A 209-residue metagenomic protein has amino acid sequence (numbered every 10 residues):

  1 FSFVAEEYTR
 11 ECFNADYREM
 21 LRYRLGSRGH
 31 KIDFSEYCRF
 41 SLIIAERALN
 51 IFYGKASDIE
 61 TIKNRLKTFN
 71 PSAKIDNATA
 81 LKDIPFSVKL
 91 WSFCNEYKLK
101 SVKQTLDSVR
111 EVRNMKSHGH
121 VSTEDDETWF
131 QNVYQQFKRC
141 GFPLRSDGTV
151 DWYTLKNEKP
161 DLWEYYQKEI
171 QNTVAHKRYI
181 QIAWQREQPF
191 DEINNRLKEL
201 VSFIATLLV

Functional and structural regions predicted by a protein language model:
F1-F34: Charged alpha-helical initiation segments
C12, D16-E19, F40, I44-R47 (+1 more regions): Amphipathic, well-ordered alpha-helical segments in soluble domains
N14, K31-L42, I84, Q171-V174 (+1 more regions): Alpha-helix initiation and capping sites
D16, S27, T68-A78, V109 (+1 more regions): C-terminal structured domain segments across diverse proteins
D33-D58: Hydrophobic alpha-helical packing segments in soluble, helical-rich domains
F52-L99, E124-C140: Short, charged amphipathic alpha-helical segments flanked by flexible coils
F93-V209: Charge-enriched, short contiguous segments at helix-coil
